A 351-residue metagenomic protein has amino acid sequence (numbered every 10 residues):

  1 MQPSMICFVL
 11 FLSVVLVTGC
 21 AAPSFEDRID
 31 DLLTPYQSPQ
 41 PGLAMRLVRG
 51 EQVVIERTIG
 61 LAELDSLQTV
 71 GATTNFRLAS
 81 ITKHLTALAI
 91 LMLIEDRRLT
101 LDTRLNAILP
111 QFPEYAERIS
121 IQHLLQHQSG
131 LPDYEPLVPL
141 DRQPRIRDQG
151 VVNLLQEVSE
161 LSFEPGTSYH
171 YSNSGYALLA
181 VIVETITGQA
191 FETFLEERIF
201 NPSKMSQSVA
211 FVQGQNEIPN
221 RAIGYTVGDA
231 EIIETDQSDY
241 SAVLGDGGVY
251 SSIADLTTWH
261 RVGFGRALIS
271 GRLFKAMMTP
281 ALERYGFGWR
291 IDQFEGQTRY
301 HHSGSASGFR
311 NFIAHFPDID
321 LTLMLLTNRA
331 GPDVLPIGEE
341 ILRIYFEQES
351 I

Functional and structural regions predicted by a protein language model:
M1-F8: Bacterial N-terminal signal peptides that target proteins for export
T18-G19: C-terminal motif of bacterial Sec signal peptides marking the signal peptidase cleavage site
S24, R28-L32, S80, L85 (+13 more regions): Extracytoplasmic/secreted proteins, especially bacterial periplasmic and envelope-associated proteins
F25-F76, T100, S159, Q297: Short, conserved catalytic-motif segment at the N-terminal edge
Y36-A44, S66-H123, F163-S174, L244-G247 (+1 more regions): Short active-site loop at a secondary-structure junction that contains or immediately precedes the catalytic residue(s)
E63, A116-S307: Short, surface-exposed loop or secondary-structure junction motifs that flank catalytic or metal-binding residues
E295, R329-I351: Short, gly/Ser/Thr-rich active-site loops of penicillin-recognizing serine hydrolases
H301-H302, F312-R329: Short, well-ordered beta-strand elements
